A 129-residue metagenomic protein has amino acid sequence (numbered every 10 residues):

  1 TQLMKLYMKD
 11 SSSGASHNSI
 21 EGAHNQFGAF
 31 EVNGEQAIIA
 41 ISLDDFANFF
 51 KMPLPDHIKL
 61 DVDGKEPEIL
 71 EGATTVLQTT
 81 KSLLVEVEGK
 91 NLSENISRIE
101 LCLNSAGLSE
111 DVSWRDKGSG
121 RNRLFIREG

Functional and structural regions predicted by a protein language model:
T1-G129: Phosphate/nucleotide-binding beta-alpha loop and adjacent structural elements of enzyme active sites
